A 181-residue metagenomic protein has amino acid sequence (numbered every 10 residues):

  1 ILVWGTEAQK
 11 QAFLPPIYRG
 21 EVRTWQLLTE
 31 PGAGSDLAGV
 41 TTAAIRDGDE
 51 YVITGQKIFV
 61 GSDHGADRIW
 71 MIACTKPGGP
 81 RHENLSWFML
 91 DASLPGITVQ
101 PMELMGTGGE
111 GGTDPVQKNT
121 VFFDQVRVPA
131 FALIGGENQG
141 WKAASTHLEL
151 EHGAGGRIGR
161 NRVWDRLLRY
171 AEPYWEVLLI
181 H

Functional and structural regions predicted by a protein language model:
L2, I72, H181: A cross-family signal for key residues in well-ordered alpha-helices that form functional helical elements
Q9-R166: FAD-binding core of flavoproteins
L168-H181: Membrane-integrated ABC transporters
